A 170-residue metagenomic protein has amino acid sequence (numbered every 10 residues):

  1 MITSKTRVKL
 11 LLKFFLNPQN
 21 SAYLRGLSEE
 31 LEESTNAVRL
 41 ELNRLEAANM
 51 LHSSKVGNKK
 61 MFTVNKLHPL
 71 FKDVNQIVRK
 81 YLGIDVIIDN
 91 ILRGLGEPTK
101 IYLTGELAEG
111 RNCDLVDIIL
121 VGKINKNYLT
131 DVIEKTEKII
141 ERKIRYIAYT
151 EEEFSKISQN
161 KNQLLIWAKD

Functional and structural regions predicted by a protein language model:
I2-V8, F15-E97, L107-C113, I124-D170: Catalytic core of pol beta-like nucleotidyltransferases
V116: Change "...and in nucleic-acid phosphodiester-cleaving endonucleases..." to "...and in nucleic-acid processing enzymes
I119-K123: Short hydrophobic/aromatic beta-strand micro-patches that form the beta-sheet surface supporting nucleotide- or nucleic
